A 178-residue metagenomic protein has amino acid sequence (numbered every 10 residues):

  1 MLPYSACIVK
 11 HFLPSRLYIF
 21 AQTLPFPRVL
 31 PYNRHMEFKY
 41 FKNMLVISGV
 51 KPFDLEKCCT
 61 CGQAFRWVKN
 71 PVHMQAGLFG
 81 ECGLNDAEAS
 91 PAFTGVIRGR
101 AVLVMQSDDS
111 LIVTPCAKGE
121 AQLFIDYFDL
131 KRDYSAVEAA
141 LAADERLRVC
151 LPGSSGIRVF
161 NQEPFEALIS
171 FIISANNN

Functional and structural regions predicted by a protein language model:
M1-F20, L24, Y32-H35: Short terminal hydrophobic/aromatic SLiMs and anchors at protein ends
I19, V29-N178: HhH-family (HhH-GPD) DNA N-glycosylase catalytic core used in base-excision repair
